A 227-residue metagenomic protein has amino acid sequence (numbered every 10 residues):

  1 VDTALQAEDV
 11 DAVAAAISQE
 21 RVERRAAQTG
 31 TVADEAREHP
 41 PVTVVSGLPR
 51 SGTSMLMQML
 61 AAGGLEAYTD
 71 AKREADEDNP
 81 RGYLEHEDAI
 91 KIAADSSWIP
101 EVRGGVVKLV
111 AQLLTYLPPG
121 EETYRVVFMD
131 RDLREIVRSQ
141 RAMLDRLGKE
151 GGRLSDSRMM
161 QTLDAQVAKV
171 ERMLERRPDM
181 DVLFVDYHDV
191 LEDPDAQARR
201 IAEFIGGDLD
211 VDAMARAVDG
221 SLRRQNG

Functional and structural regions predicted by a protein language model:
D2-R103, G220-Q225: PAPS-dependent sulfotransferase catalytic core
T3-Q6, V10, D156, L163 (+1 more regions): Intrinsic-disorder-associated interaction segments
A12, N79, R158, K169 (+1 more regions): Exposed alpha-helical structural elements
V45, P80-R81, V110, Y187-H188 (+3 more regions): Generic secondary-structure boundary/loop-capping signal
Y68-K72, D156, G206-A217: Short, surface-exposed acidic
A75, G148-G151, R216: Residue-level detector of alpha-helical recognition elements and their boundaries
V106-L209: PAPS-dependent sulfotransferase catalytic domain
V107-L114, A213-G227: Hydrophobic transmembrane alpha-helix bundles
